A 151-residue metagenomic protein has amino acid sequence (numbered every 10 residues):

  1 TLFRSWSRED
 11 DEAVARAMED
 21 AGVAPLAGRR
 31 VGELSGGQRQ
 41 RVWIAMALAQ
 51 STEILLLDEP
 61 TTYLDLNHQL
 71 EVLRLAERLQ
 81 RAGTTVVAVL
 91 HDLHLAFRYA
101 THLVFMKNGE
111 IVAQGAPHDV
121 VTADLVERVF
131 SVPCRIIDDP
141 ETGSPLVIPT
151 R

Functional and structural regions predicted by a protein language model:
S5, R30-L34: Conserved ABC ATPase signature
R8-L26: Conserved ABC ATPase "signature" region
L55-E59: Catalytic Walker B motif of ABC-type/P-loop ATPase nucleotide-binding domains
Q69-A82: Helical segment within the ABC ATPase nucleotide-binding domain
A96-R98: A short, surface-exposed alpha-helical micro-motif characterized by mixed small hydrophobic and charged/polar residues
E127-R151: ABC ATPase nucleotide-binding domains
